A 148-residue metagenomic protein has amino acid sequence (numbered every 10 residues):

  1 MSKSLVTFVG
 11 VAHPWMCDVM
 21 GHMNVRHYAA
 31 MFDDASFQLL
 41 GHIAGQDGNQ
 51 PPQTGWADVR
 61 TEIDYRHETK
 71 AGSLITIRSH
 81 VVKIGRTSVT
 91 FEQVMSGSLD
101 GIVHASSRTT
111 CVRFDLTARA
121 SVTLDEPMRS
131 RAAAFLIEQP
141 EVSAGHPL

Functional and structural regions predicted by a protein language model:
M1-T76, V82-T90, V94-L148: Terminal targeting signals and extreme-terminal segments of soluble enzymes
